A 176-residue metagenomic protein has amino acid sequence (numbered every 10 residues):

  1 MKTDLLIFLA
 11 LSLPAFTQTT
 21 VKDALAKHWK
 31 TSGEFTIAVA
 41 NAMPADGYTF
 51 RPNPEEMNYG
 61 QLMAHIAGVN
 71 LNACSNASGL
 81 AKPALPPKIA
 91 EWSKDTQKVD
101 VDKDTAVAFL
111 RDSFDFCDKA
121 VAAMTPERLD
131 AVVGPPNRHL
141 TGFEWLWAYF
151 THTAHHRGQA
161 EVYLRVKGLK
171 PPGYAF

Functional and structural regions predicted by a protein language model:
M1-F8: Sec-dependent signal peptide recognition, specifically the positively charged N-region followed immediately by
S12-P14: N-terminal signal peptide c-region/cleavage motif recognized by signal peptidases
F16-Q18: Boundary of Sec targeting at the N-terminus
A26, K30, E34-I37, G47-W92 (+1 more regions): Short, contiguous alpha-helical
F35, V39-A40, C74, F116 (+1 more regions): Well-ordered alpha-helical scaffold segments within catalytic/enzyme domains
M43-P44: Membrane-proximal, proline-rich intrinsically disordered regions
K94-V133, E144-H152: Acidic/histidine-rich alpha-helical segments that form the ligand environment of transition-metal centers
